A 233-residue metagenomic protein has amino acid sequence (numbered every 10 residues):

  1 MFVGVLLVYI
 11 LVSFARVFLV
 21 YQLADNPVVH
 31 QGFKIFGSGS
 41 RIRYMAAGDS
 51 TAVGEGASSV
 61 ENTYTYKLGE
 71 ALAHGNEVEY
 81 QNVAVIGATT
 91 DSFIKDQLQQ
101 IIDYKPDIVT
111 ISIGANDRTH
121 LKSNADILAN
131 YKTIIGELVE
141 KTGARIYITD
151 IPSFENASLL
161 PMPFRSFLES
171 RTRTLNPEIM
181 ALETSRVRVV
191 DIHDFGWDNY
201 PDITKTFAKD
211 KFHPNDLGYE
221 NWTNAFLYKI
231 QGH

Functional and structural regions predicted by a protein language model:
M1-A46, H74, Y104-K105, L227 (+1 more regions): N-terminal secretory targeting modules
G4, N156-D191: Substrate-gating cap/lid alpha-helix
R41-M45, T51-N130: Conserved SGNH/GDSL esterase-like catalytic core that processes O-acyl groups on lipids and polysaccharides
V60, K122-N130, P163-T174, D210 (+1 more regions): Alpha-helix N-cap and loop-to-helix initiation/capping positions
L98, Y131-G136, N176: Generic structural signal for well-ordered alpha-helices, preferentially at hydrophobic/aromatic core positions
S112, T149-D150: Alpha/beta-hydrolase-fold catalytic nucleophile elbow
K141-I146: A short helix->loop->beta-strand "cap" motif at the edges of active sites that frequently abuts
T206-H233: Histidine-centered active-site loop/cap adjacent to the catalytic His in serine esterases/O-acetyl transfer systems
